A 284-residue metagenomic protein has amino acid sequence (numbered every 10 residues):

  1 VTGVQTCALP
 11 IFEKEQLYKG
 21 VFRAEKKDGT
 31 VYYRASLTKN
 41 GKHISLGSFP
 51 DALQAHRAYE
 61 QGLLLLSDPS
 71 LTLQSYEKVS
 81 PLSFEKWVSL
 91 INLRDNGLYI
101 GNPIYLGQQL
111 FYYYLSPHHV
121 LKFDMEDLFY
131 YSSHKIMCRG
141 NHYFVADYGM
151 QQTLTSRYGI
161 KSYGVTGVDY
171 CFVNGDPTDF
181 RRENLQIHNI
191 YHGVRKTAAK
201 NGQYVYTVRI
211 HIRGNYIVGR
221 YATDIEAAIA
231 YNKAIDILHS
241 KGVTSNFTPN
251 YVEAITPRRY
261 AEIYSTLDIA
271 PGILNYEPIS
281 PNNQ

Functional and structural regions predicted by a protein language model:
V1-C7: Single conserved hydrophobic/aromatic residue that forms the stacking wall/gate of nucleotide- or nucleobase-binding
A8-Q284: Boundary-flanking segments of nucleic-acid-binding domains in nuclear regulatory proteins
